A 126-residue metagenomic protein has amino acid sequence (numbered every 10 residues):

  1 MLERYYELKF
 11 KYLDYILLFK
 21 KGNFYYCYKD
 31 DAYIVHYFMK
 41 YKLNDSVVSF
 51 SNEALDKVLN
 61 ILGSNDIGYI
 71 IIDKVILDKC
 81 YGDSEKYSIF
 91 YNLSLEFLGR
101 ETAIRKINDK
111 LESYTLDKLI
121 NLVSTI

Functional and structural regions predicted by a protein language model:
M1-I126: Basic, polar low-complexity surface loops/patches
